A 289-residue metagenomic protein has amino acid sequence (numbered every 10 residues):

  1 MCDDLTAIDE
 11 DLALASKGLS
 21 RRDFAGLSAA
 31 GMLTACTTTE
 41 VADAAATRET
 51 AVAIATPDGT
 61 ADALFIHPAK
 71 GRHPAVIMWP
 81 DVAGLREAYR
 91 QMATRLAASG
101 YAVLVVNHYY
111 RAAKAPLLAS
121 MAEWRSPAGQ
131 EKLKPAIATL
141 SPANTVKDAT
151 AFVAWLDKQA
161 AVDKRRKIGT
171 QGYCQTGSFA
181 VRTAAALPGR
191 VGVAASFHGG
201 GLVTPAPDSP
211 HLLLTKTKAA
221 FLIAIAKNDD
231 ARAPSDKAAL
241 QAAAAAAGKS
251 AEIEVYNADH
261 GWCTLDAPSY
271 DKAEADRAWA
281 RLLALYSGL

Functional and structural regions predicted by a protein language model:
M1-L19: N-terminal secretory signal peptides
L19-L33: N-terminal export leaders
T39-P68: N-terminal cap/lid segment of alpha/beta-hydrolase-fold proteins
H73-D81: Short beta-strand element of the alpha/beta-hydrolase
M121-G169: Gly/Ser-rich "nucleophile elbow"/oxyanion-hole loop immediately N-terminal to the catalytic nucleophile in hydrolases
T150-H211: Primarily recognizes the serine-hydrolase "nucleophile elbow" in alpha/beta-hydrolase and SGNH/GDSL folds
T217, I223-I225: Short beta-strand/loop motif that positions the catalytic acidic residue of the alpha/beta-hydrolase fold
G248-L289: C-terminal catalytic histidine-bearing segment of alpha/beta-hydrolase fold enzymes
